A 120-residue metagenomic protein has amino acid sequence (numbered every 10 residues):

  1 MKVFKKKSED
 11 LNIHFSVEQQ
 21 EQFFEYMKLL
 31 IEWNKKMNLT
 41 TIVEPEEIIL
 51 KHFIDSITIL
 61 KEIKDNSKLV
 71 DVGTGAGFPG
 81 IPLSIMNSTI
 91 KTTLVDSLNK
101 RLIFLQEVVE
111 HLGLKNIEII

Functional and structural regions predicted by a protein language model:
M1-L39: N-terminal auxiliary segments of SAM/dcSAM-dependent transferases
S16, I42, I117-I120: A local structural micro-motif
Q19-Q22, L39-L60: Conserved SAM-binding loop and adjacent beta-strand
I57-I120: Conserved SAM/SAH cofactor-binding pocket of Class I
